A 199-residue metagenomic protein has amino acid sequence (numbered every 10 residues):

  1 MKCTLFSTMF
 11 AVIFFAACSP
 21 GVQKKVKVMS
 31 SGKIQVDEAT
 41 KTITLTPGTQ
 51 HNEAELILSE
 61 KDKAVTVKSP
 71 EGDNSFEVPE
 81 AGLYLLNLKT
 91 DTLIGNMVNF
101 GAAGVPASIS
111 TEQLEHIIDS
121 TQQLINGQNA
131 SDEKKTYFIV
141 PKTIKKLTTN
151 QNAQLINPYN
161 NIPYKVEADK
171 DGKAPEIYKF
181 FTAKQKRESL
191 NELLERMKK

Functional and structural regions predicted by a protein language model:
F14-A17: C-terminal motif of bacterial Sec signal peptides marking the signal peptidase cleavage site
S19-G21: Bacterial signal peptide processing site
V26-L45: Post-signal peptide N-terminal segment of mature Sec-exported envelope proteins
T40-L58, V78: Short, solvent-exposed S/T- and G/P-enriched segments that are highly enriched in secreted/extracellular and lumenal
S59-E71: A short, solvent-exposed beta-strand micro-motif common in secreted/extracellular proteins
G72-F100: Structured interaction patches on ligand/partner-binding surfaces of diverse proteins
K89-Q151: Compositionally biased low-complexity segments at domain edges in trafficked proteins and select soluble regulators
Y178-K199: Short, low-complexity, Pro/Ser/Thr/Gly-rich segments in the mature regions of secreted, periplasmic
